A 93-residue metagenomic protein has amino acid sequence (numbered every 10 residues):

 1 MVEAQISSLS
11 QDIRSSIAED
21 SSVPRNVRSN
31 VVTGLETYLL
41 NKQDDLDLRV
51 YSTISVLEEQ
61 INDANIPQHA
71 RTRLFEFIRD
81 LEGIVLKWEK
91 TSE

Functional and structural regions predicted by a protein language model:
M1-Q11, Q43-I54: Short amphipathic alpha-helical heptad-repeat segments
M1-V32: Short terminal alpha-helical segments
A18-N26, Q43, N62-H69: Charged, low-complexity interaction regions
N26-T33, Y51, R71-E76: Short, charged, amphipathic alpha-helical segments
L35-Q43: Boundary/linker elements of alpha-helical solenoid repeat scaffolds
D44-N62, H69-T72: Short, charged early-sequence alpha-helical segments and their helix-coil boundaries
Q60-E93: Amphipathic alpha-helical binding modules
